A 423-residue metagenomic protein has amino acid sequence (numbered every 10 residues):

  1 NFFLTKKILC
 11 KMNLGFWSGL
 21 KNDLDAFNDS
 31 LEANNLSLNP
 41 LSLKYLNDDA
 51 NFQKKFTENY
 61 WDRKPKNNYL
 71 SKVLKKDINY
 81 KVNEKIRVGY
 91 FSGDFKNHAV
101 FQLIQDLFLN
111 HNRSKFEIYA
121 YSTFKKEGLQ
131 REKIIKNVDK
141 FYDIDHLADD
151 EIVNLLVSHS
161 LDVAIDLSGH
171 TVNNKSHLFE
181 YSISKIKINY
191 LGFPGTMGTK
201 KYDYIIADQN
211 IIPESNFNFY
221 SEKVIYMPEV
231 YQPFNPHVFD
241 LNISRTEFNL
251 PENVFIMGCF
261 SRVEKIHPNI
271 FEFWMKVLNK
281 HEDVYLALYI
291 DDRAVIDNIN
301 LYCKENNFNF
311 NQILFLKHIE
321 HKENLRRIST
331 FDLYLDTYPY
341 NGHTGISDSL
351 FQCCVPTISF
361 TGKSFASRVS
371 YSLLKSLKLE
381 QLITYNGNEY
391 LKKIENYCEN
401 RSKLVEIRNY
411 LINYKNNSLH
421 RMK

Functional and structural regions predicted by a protein language model:
N1-L250, R262, E272, L301 (+6 more regions): Alpha-helical solenoid repeat scaffolds of the TPR/TPR-like class and their adjacent stem/linker regions that mediate
R87-G89, G258, A287, I358: Short, well-ordered beta-strand segments
F91, F260-S261, Y289, L316: Short hydrophobic "strand-cap" motifs at the C-terminus of beta-strands
K115-E117, M275-E305: A conserved nucleotide-sugar
T171, D336-I346, I358-R368: Nucleotide-sugar-dependent
L178, V277, D348-S349, L373: Hydrophobic/aromatic ligand-binding patch that stacks against planar heteroaromatic rings of cofactors or nucleotides
L325, H343-Q352, Y371-S372: Short alpha-helical segment that forms part of, or immediately flanks, the ligand-binding pocket in carbohydrate-active
C354, V369-Q381: Acidic, glycine-centered active-site loop in nucleotide-sugar glycosyltransferases
